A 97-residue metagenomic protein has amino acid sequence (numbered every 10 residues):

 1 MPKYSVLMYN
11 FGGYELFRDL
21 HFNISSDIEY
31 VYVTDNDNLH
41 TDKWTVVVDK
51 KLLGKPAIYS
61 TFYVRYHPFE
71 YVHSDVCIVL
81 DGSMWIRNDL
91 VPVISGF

Functional and structural regions predicted by a protein language model:
M1-F62, Y71-D75: N-terminal anchoring/stem segment of glycosyltransferases
H67-F69: Generic transmembrane alpha-helix motif of multi-pass integral membrane proteins
S74-W85: Short beta-strand-to-loop acidic/aromatic patch adjacent to the donor-nucleotide binding site
I86-F97: Conserved donor-nucleotide/metal-binding helix-loop-beta segment in metal-dependent transferases, i.e., the alpha-helix
